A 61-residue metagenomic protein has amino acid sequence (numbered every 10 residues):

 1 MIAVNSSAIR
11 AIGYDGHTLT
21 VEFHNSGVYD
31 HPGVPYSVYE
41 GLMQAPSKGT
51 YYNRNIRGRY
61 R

Functional and structural regions predicted by a protein language model:
M1-R61: Acidic/histidine-enriched, beta-strand-rich ligand/metal-binding domains
